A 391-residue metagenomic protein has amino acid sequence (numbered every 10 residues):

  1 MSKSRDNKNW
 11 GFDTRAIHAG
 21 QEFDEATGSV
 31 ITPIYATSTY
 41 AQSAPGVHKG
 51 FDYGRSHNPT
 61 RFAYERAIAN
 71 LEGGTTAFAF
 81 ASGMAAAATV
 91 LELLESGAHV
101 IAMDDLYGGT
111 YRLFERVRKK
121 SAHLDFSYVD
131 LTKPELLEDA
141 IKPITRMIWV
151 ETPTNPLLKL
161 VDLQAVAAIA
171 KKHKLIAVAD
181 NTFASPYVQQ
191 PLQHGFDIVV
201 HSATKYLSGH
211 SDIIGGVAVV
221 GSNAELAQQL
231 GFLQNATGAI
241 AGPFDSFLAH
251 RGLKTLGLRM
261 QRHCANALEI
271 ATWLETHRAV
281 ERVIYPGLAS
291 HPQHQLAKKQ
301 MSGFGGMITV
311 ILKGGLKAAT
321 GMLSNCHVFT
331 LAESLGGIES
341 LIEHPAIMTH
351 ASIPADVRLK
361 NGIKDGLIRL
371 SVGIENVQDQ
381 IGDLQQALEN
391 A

Functional and structural regions predicted by a protein language model:
S2, R116, D139, R146 (+3 more regions): PLP-dependent enzyme catalytic core of the Aspartate aminotransferase-like
S2-K8, H18, A77-A279, I284 (+1 more regions): Conserved PLP-enzyme active-site core in the AAT-like
S2-N58, Y64-A67: N-terminal "arm"/small-domain region of PLP-dependent enzymes with the aminotransferase-like
Q21-F23, A36-Q42, F183, K205 (+6 more regions): Glycine-rich beta-alpha junction loops
T39-L93, G109-V117: Conserved N-terminal alpha-helix of the aminotransferase class I/II PLP-enzyme fold
A41-A44, E225-L226, G315-A318, T349 (+1 more regions): Short, acidic Gly/Pro/Ser/Thr-rich loop/turn segments
T237-G238, N325-S334, A387-A391: A common structural junction motif
R282-I368, V372: Conserved C-terminal alpha-helix-loop-beta "cap" of PLP-dependent enzymes that closes/shapes the active-site mouth
